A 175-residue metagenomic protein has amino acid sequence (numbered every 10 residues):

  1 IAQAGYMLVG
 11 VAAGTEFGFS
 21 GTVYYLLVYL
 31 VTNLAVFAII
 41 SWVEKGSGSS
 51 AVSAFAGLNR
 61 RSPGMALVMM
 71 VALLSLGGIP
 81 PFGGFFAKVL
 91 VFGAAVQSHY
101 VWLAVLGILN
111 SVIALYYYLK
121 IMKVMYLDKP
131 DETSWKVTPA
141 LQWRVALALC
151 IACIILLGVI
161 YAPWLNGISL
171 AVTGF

Functional and structural regions predicted by a protein language model:
A2-F175: Alpha-helical transmembrane segments of multi-pass membrane proteins predominantly involved in bioenergetics
